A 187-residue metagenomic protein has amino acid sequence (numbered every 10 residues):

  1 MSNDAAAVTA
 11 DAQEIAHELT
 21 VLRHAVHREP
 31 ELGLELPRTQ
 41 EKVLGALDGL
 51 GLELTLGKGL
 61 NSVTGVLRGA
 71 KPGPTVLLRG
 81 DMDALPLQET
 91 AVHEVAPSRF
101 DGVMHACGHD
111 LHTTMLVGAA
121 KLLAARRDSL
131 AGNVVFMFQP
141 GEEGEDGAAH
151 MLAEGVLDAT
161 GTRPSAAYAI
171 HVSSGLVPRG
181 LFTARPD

Functional and structural regions predicted by a protein language model:
S2-H105, D110, T114-L130: Acidic/His- and Gly-rich active-site-bordering loop/insert found across diverse amide/peptide-bond hydrolases
V63-T64, L85-L87, V92-M104, L111 (+1 more regions): Histidine/acidic-residue-rich, glycine-tolerant segments that coordinate divalent metal ions
